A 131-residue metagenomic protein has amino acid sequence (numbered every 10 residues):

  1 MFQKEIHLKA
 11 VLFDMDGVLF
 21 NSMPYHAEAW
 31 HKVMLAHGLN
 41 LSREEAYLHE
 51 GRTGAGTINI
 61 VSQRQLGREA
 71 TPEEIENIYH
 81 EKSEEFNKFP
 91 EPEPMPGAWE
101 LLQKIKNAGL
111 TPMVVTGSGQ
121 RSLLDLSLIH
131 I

Functional and structural regions predicted by a protein language model:
F2-E45: Active-site neighborhood of HAD-like aspartate-dependent phosphohydrolases
N21-S22, E50, V114-V115: Small/polar loops that bind or transfer phosphate-bearing groups
P24-E28, G97-E100, D125: Generic recognition of short, well-ordered alpha-helical segments
A27, H31, G54-N59, Q120 (+1 more regions): An amphipathic alpha-helix signature
A29-H37, I78-E81, E85-K88: Generic non-transmembrane alpha-helical segments
G51-F86, P96, K104-K106: A metal-dependent, Asp-based hydrolase signature
N87-V114, Q120-R121: Short, acidic loop-to-helix structural element flanking the phosphoryl-transfer center in phosphate-processing enzymes
I129-I131: Conserved small/polar residues in nucleotide/adenosyl-binding loops
